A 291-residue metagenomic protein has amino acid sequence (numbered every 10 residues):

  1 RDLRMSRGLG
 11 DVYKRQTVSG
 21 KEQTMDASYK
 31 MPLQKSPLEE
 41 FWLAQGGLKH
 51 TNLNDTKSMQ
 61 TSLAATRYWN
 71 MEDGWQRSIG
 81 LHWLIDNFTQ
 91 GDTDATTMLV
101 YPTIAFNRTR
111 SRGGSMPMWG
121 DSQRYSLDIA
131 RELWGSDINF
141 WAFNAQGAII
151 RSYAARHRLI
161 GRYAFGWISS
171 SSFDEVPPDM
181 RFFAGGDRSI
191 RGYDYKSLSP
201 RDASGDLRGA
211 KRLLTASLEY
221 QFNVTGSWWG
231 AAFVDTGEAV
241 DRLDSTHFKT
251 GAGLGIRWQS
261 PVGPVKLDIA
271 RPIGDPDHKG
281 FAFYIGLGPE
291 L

Functional and structural regions predicted by a protein language model:
R1, R7-R124, W141, L159 (+4 more regions): Gram-negative/organellar outer-membrane beta-barrel architecture
D2-L3, Q221: Short, flexible, glycine/charge-rich loop motifs used to bind or transfer phosphoryl groups or to couple energy/partner
T17-S19, A164-I168, A270: Short loop/turn motifs enriched for small/polar and acidic residues
Y101-Q259, D275, F283, L287: Extended beta-strand-rich architecture
G230-F233, V265-A270: Conserved active-site loop/cleft motifs that coordinate metal ions or position small ligands
